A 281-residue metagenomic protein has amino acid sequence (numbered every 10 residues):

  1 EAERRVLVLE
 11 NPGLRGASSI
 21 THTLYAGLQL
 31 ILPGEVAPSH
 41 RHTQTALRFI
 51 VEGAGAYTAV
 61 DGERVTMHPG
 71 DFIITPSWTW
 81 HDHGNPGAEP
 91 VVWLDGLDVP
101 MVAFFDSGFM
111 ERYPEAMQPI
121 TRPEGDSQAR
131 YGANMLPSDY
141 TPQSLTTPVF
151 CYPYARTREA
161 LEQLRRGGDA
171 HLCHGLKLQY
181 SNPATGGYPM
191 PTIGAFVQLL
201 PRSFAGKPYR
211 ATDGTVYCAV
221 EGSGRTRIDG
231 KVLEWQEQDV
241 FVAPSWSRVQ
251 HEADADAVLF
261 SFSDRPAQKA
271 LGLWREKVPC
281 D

Functional and structural regions predicted by a protein language model:
E1-T21, E111-Y113, Q118-T192, F196 (+1 more regions): A short, N-terminal "cap"/entry segment at the start of jelly-roll beta-barrel domains of the cupin/DSBH fold
G13, L30-E35, T43, V51-A54 (+5 more regions): Short, flexible loop/turn elements at secondary-structure junctions
L14-Y25, L32-A46, G62, T185-G194 (+1 more regions): A short beta-loop-beta micro-motif enriched in histidine and acidic residues
L32-P69, T75-T79, G84, Y209-E237: A short beta-strand-loop-beta hairpin characteristic of the jelly-roll/cupin
V60, T66-G87, W93, D98 (+3 more regions): Conserved metal-binding segment of the jelly-roll/cupin
H81-D82, M101-A103, G187, R202 (+2 more regions): Flexible loop/turn segments at secondary-structure boundaries
P86-F150, A253-D281: Double-stranded beta-helix
L200, D213-S223, V232-P244, V258-F260 (+2 more regions): Active/binding-pocket-proximal capping segment
